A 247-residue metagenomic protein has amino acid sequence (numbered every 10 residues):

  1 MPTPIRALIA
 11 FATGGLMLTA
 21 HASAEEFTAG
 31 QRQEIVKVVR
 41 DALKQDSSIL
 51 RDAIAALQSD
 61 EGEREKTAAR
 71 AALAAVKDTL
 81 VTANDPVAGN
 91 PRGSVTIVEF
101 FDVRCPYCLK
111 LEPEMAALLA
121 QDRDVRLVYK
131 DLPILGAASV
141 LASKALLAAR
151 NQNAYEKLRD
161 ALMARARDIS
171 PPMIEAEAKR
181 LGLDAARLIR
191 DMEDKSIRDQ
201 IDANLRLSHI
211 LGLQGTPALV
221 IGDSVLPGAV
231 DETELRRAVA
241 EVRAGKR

Functional and structural regions predicted by a protein language model:
P2, F11-G14, A20-V76: N-terminal targeting signals for export/organelle localization
I5, E25-V38, D60, A176-R247: C-terminal cap of thioredoxin/glutaredoxin-like
T28-R32, V36, L43, S47-L50 (+13 more regions): Solvent-exposed, acidic/flexible segments
S48, K144, R206: Active-site phosphate/pyrophosphate-handling residues
D78-V95, L119-A120: A short beta-strand-turn-helix
T82-P86, P113-E114, L205-R206: A generic local structural motif
V98, V103, L109-D184, I189 (+3 more regions): Structural alpha/beta surface segment adjacent to cysteine/selenocysteine redox centers across thiol/disulfide enzymes
